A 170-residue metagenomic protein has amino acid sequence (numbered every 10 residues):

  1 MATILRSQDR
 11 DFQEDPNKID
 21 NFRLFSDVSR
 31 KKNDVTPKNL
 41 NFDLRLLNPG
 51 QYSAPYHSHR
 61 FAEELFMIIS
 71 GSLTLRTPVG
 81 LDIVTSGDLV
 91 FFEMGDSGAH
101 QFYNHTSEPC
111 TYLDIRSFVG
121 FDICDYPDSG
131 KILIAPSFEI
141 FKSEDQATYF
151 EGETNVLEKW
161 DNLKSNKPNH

Functional and structural regions predicted by a protein language model:
M1-N39, Y126-H170: A short, N-terminal "cap"/entry segment at the start of jelly-roll beta-barrel domains of the cupin/DSBH fold
F25, N41-L44, A99, P109: Conserved beta-strand residues within beta-sheet cores
D43-H59, S97: Conserved short histidine dyad/triad with adjacent acidic residue
F61-T74, P78-V79: Glycine- and acidic-residue-biased ligand/ion/polar-headgroup-sensing regions
V79-G95: Short acidic-glycine-tyrosine-enriched beta hairpin
M94-D122: Ligand-binding loop in jelly-roll beta-barrel domains
